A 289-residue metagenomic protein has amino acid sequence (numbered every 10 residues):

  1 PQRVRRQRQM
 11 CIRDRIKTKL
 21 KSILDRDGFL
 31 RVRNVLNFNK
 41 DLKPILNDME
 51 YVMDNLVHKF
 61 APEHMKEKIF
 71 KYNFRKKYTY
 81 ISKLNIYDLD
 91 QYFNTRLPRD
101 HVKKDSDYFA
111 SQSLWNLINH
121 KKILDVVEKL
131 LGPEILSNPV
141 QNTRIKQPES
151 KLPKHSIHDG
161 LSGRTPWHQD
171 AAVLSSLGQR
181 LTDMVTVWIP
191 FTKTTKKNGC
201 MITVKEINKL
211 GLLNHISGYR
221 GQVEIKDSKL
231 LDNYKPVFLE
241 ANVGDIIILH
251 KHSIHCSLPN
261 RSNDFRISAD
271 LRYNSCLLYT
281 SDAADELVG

Functional and structural regions predicted by a protein language model:
P1-R8, I12, Y279-G289: Single conserved hydrophobic/aromatic residue that forms the stacking wall/gate of nucleotide- or nucleobase-binding
Q9, L46, N55, K59 (+4 more regions): Non-heme Fe(II)/2-oxoglutarate
Q9, R13-R26, R33-W167: Non-heme Fe(II)-dependent double-stranded beta-helix
L36-N39, T143-K146, A172, T194-K196 (+3 more regions): Short, solvent-exposed loop/turn segments at secondary-structure junctions
A110-N116, S175, L231-V237, C256-L258: Active-site rim elements
K121-D125, V185, N242: A structural signal for well-ordered alpha-helical segments within the folded catalytic domains of diverse enzymes
Q141, V187-I189, A269-Y273: A structural signal for short, well-ordered beta-strand segments
H155-D232, P236-F238: Catalytic core of non-heme Fe(II) oxygenases with the double-stranded beta-helix
